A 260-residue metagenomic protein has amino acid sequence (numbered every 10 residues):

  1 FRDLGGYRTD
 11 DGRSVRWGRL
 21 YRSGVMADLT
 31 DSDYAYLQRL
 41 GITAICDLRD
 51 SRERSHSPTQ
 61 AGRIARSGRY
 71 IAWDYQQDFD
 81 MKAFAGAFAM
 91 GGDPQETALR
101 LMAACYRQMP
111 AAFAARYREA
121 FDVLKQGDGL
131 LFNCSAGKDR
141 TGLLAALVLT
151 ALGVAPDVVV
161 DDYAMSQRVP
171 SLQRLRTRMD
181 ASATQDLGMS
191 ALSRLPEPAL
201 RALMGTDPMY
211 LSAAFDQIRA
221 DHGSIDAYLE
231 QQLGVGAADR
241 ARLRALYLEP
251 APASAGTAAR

Functional and structural regions predicted by a protein language model:
F1-L131, L144-R260: Cys-dependent protein tyrosine phosphatase-like superfamily
A136, R140-T141: Ser/Thr-glycine-rich phosphate-binding loops at phosphate-binding pockets of nucleotides, nucleotide cofactors
